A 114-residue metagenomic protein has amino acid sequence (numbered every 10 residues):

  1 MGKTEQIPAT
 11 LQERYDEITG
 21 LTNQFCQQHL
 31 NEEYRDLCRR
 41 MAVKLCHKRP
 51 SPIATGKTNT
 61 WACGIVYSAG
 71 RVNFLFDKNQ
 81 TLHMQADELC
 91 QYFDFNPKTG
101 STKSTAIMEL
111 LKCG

Functional and structural regions predicted by a protein language model:
M1-T58, G70-G114: Basic, alpha-helical nucleic-acid-binding regions used in initiation and control of genome expression
W61-S68: Short, structured motif recognition centered on aromatic/hydrophobic residues
